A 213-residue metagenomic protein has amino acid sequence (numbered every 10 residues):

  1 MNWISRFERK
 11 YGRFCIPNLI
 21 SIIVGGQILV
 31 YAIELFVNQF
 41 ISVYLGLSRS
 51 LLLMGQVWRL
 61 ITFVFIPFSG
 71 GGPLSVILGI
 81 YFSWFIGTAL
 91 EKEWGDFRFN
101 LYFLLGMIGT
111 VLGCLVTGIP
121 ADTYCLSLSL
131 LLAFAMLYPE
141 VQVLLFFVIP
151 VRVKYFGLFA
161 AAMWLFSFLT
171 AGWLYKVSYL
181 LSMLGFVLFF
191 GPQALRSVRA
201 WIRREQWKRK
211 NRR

Functional and structural regions predicted by a protein language model:
M1-I16, L115, A162-R213: C-terminal transmembrane module of polytopic alpha-helical membrane proteins
R6-L101: N-terminal TM1-TM2 helical hairpin plus the immediately adjacent luminal interfacial "cap"
Y31-N38, F63-I66, T110-C114, M136 (+2 more regions): Structural signal for membrane-spanning alpha-helices in multi-pass inner-membrane proteins, emphasizing helix cores
F68-S69, G113-D122, V141-V148, F168-Y175: Membrane-interface helix caps and helix-loop-helix hairpins in membrane proteins
L78-Y81, T123-L132, K176-F189: Hydrophobic core segments of alpha-helical transmembrane domains in multi-pass membrane proteins
L101-A135: A compact, surface-exposed functional segment
G106-V111, R152-F166, N211-R212: Small-residue-rich segments of transmembrane alpha-helices in multi-pass membrane proteins, especially helix faces
Y138-A160: Membrane-helix boundary/juxtamembrane motif in polytopic membrane proteins
